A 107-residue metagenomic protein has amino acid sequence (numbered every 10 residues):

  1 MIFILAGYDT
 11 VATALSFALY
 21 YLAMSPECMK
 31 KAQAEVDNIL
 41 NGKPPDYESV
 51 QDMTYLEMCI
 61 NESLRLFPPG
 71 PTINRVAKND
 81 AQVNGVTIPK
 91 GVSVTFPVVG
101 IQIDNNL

Functional and structural regions predicted by a protein language model:
M1, A18, D46-S49: Residues at structural and domain junctions
T10-C28, Q33-E35: Cytochrome P450 catalytic-core helices
T13, D37-L107: Cytochrome P450 C-terminal heme-thiolate binding region
